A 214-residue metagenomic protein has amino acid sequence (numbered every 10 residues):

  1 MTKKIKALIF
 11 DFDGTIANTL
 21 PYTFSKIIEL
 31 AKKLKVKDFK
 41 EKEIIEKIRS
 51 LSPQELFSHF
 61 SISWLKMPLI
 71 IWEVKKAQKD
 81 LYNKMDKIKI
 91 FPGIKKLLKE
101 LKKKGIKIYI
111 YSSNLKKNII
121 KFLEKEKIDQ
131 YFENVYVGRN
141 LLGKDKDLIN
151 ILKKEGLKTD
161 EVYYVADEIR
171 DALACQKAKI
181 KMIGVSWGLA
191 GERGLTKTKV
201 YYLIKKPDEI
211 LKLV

Functional and structural regions predicted by a protein language model:
K3-P92: N-terminal helical cap/lid subdomain that shapes the substrate entry/recognition surface in HAD-like hydrolases
A7, D145-A172: Conserved Lys-Pro-Asp/Glu-containing loop-to-beta segment of HAD-superfamily phosphomonoesterases, centered on
K37, I128-E133, K158, Y201: Conserved H-loop
I44-I45, I128-G143: A short, structured active-site edge motif that brings together acidic residues
I48, K89-G93, N114-L115, R139 (+2 more regions): Short beta->alpha linker loops
I62, K104-I106, I180, V200: Short phosphate-binding/catalytic loops that engage adenosine nucleotides
N83-I110, K116, I120, D145-K146: Short, acidic loop-to-helix structural element flanking the phosphoryl-transfer center in phosphate-processing enzymes
Y163-K205: Acidic, Mg2+-coordinating phosphoryl-transfer loop and its flanking beta/alpha structural elements, shared across
